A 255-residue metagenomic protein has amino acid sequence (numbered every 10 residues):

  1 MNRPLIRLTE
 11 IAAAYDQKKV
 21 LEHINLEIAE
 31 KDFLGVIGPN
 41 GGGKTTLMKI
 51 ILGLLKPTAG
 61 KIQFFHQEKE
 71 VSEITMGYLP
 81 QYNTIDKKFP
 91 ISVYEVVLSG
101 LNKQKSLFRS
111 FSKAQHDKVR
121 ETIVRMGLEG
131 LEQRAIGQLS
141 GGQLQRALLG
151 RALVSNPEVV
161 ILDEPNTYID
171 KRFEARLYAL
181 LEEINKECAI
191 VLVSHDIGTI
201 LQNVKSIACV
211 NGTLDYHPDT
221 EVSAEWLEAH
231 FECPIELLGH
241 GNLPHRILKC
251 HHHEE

Functional and structural regions predicted by a protein language model:
I6, V20-H23, E132: Conserved structural motif at the start of ABC-family nucleotide-binding domains
L52: Helix-to-loop junction immediately C-terminal to a conserved catalytic motif
G60-M76: Conserved ABC transporter NBD signature motif
K113-L131: Conserved ABC ATPase "signature" region
A135-L139, Q143: Conserved ABC ATPase signature
V160-E164: Catalytic Walker B motif of ABC-type/P-loop ATPase nucleotide-binding domains
E221-E255: ABC ATPase nucleotide-binding domains
